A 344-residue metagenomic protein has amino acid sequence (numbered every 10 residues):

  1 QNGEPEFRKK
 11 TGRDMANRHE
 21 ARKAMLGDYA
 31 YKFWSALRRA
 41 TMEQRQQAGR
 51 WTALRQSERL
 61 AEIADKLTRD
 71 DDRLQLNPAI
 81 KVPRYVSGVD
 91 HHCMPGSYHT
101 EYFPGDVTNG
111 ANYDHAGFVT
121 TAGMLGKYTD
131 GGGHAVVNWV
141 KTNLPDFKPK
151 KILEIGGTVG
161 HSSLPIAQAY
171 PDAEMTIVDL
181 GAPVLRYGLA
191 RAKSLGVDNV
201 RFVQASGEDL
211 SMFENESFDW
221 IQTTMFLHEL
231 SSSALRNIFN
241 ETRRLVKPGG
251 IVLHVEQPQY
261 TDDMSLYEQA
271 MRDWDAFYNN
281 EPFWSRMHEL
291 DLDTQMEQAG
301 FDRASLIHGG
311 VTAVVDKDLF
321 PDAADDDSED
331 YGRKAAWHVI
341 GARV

Functional and structural regions predicted by a protein language model:
Q1-V89: N-terminal accessory segments
N112, G126-K148: Conserved alpha-helix/loop element of class I SAM-dependent methyltransferases that forms part of the SAM/SAH-binding
K148-T158: Conserved class I S-adenosyl-L-methionine
L153, S163-D209: Class I SAM-dependent methyltransferase SAM/SAH-binding core
E208-I221: A short acidic, Gly/Pro-enriched loop at the edge of an enzyme's catalytic core that lines a small-molecule cofactor
R236-P248: A short glycine-rich, Lys/Arg-flanked "PGG" loop and its adjoining helix->strand segment in the class I
L253-D318: C-terminal alpha-helical "lid/dimerization" subdomain adjacent to the S-adenosyl-L-methionine
A299-V344: Core SAM-dependent methyltransferase catalytic element
